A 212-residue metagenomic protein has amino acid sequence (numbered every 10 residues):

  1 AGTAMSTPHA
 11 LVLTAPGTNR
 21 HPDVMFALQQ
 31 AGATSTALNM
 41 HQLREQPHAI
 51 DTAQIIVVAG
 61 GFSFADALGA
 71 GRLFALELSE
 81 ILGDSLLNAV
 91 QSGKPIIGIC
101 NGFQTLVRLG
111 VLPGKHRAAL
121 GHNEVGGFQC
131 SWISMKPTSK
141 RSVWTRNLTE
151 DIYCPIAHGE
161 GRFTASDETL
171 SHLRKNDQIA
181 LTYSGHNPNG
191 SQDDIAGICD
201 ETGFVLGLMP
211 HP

Functional and structural regions predicted by a protein language model:
A1-I99, F103-P113, H122-Q129, Q192 (+1 more regions): N-terminal beta1-alpha1 cap of cysteine-dependent amidohydrolase-like domains
S6, N39-Q42, Q46-H48, L86-N88 (+1 more regions): Amide-donor transfer/coupling interface in amidating biosynthetic enzymes
H116-R117: Extracytoplasmic beta-strand-rich oligomerization domains located immediately C-terminal to a leader/signal peptide
